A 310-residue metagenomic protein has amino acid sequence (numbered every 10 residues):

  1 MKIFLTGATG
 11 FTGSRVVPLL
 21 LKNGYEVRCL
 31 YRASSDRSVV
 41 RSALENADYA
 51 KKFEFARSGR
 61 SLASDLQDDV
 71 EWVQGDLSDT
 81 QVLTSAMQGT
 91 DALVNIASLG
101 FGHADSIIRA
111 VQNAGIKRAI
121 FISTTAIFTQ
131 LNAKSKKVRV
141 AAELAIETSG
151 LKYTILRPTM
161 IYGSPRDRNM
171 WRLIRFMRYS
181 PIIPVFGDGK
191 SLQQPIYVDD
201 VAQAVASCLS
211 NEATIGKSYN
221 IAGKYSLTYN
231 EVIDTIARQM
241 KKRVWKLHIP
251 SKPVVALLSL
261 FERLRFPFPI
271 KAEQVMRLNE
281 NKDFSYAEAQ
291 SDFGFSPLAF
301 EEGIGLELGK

Functional and structural regions predicted by a protein language model:
I3-Y25: N-terminal Rossmann NAD(P)H-binding glycine-rich loop of SDR-like oxidoreductase domains
T6, L30, I96-A97, A119-T124 (+1 more regions): SDR active-site strand-loop-helix element
L30-S35, L77: N-terminal Rossmann-fold cofactor-binding loop
E54-G59, A63-T90: Conserved Rossmann-fold cofactor-binding substructure of NAD(P)-dependent oxidoreductases
S85-F121, I127-A133, K137-T148: NAD(P)-cofactor binding segment of oxidoreductase domains
L144-S164, I174-F176: Conserved beta-loop-beta element that borders a ligand/cofactor-binding pocket
R166-R172, F186-L209, G216-K217: Substrate-positioning beta->alpha
N211-I270, Y286, D292-K310: Mid/C-terminal beta-alpha module of Rossmann-like enzyme folds, strongest in SDR-family dehydrogenases/epimerases
